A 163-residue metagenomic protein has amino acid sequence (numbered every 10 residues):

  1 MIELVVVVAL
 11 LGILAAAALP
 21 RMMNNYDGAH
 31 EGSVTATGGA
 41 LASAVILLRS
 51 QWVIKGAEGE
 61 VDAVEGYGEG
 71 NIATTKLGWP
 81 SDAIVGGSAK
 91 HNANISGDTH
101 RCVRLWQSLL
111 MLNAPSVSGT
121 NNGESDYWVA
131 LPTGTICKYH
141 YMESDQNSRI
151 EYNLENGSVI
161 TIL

Functional and structural regions predicted by a protein language model:
M1-Y26: N-terminal single-pass transmembrane signal-anchor helix
Y26-A29, S33, N94, D98: Alpha-helix N-cap/loop-to-helix boundary motif
A29-G56: Membrane-proximal N-terminal amphipathic helix
S50-L163: Periplasmic/extracellular, small/polar-rich flexible segments of pilin-like filament-forming proteins
